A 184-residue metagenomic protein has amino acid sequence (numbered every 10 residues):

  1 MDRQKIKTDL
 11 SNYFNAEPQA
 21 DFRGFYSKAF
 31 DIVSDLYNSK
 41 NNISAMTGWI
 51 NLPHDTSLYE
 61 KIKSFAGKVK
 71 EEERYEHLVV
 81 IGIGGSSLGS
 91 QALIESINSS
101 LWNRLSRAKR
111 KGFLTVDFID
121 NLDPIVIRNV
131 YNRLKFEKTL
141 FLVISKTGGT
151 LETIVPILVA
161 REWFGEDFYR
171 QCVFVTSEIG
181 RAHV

Functional and structural regions predicted by a protein language model:
M1-E72: Extended, charge-enriched "interface" segments that sit outside catalytic cores
G67, E73-R181: Glycine-rich phosphate-binding loops that contact phosphosugars or nucleotide phosphates
